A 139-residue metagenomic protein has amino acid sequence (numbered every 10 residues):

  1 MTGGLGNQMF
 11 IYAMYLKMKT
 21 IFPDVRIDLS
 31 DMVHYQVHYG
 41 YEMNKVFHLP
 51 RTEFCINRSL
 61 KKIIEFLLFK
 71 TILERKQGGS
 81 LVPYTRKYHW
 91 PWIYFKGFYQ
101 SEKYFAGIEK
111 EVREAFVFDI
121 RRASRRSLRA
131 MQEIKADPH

Functional and structural regions predicted by a protein language model:
M1, R26-I27, A136-H139: Short hydrophobic beta-strand segments
M1-F10, H34: A short, glycine/small-residue-rich beta-strand->loop->alpha-helix junction that serves as a flexible
Q8-M18: Short amphipathic alpha-helix
M18, M32, M43: Short, surface-exposed polybasic/aromatic micro-patch for ligand or macromolecular engagement
T20-V25, L49-T52: Structural alpha-beta junctions
D24-Y35: A short beta-strand-loop structural module common to alpha/beta enzyme folds
G40-H139: Secretory-pathway luminal glycosyltransferase catalytic domains
